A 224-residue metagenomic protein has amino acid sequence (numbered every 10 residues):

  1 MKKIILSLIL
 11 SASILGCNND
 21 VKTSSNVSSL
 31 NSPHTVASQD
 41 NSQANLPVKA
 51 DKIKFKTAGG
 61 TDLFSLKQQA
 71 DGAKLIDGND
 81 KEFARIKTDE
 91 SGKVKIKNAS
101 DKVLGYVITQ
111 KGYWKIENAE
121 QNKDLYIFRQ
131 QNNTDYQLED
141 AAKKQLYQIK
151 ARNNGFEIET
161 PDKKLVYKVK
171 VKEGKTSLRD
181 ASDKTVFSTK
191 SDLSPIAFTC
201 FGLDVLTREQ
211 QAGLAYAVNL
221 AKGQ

Functional and structural regions predicted by a protein language model:
M1-I4, N18-N19: Positively charged n-region of N-terminal signal peptides that target proteins for export
L6-S11: Sec-dependent N-terminal signal peptides
S13-G16: C-terminal motif of bacterial Sec signal peptides marking the signal peptidase cleavage site
V21-Q224: Intrinsically disordered, low-complexity proline/glycine-rich segments
